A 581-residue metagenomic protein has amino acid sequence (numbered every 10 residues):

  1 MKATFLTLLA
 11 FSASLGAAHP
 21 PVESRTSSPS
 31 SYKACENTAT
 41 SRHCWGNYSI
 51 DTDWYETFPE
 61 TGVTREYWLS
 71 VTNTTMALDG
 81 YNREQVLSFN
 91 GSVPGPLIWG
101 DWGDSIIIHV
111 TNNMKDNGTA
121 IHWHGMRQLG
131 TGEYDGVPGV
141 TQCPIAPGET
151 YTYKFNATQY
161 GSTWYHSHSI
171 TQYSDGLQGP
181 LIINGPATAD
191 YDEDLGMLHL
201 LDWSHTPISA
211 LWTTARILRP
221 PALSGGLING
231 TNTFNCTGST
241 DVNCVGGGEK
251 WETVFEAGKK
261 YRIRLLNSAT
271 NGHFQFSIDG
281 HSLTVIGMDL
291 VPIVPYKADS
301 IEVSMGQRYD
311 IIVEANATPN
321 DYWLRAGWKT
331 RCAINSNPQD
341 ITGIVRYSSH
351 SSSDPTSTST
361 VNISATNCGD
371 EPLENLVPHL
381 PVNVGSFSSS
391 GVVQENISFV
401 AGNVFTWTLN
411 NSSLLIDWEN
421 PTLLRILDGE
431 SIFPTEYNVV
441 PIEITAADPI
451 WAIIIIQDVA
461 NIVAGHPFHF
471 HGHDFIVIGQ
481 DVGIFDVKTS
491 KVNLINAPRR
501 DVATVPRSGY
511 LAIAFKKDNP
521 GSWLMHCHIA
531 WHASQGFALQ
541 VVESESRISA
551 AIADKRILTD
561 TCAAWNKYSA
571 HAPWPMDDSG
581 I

Functional and structural regions predicted by a protein language model:
M1-V22: Fungal secretory targeting signals
A13, G226, I397: Intrinsically disordered, low-complexity terminal tails/loops enriched in metal-binding residues
H19-F58, L177-S209, Y296-I453, Q457-V463 (+2 more regions): Extended terminal and domain-junction accessory segments
H19-L129, K154, T158, E193-G196 (+4 more regions): A long-range scaffold signal marking pre-active-site subdomains of enzyme folds
E60, K250-E252, K491-I495: Glycine-rich, flexible loop segments associated with nucleotide phosphate handling
E66-A189, G272-I301, Y322-N337, N403-G509 (+3 more regions): Histidine- and aromatic-enriched segments that form or immediately flank copper-ligand environments
D194-K260, L266-A269, P372, L376: Acidic-aromatic/histidine active-site loop/patch
N243-G248, E252-R264, S268-A317: A compositional/structural signature marking long, glycine- and acidic/polar-rich segments with frequent tryptophans
